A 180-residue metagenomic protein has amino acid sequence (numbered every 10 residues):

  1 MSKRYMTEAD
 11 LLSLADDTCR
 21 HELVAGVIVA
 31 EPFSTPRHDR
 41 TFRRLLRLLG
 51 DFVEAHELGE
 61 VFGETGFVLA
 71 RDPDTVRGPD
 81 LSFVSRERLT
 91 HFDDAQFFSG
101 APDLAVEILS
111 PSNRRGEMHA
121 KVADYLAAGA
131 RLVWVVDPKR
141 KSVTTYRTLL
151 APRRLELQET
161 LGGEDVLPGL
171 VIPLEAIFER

Functional and structural regions predicted by a protein language model:
M1-R180: Gly/Pro/Ser/Thr-rich low-complexity, intrinsically disordered segments predominantly at protein N-termini
